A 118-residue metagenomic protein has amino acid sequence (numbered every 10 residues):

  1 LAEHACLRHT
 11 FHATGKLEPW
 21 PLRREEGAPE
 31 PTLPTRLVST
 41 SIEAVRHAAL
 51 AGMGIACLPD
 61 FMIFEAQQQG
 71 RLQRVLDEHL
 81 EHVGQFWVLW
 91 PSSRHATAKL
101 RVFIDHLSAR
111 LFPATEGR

Functional and structural regions predicted by a protein language model:
L1-L22: Short loop->beta-strand "edge-of-pocket" segments that line small-molecule binding or catalytic clefts across diverse
A2, L17, T40-E43, A98: Generic recognition of short, well-ordered alpha-helical interface segments
W20, L37, F86: A broad, low-specificity signal marking well-ordered, structured residues that form hydrophobic/aromatic
P29-R74, E81, R101-I104: Hydrophobic hinge/microswitch elements
D60-Q69, E78-R118: C-terminal effector-binding regulatory domain of bacterial HTH transcription factors
